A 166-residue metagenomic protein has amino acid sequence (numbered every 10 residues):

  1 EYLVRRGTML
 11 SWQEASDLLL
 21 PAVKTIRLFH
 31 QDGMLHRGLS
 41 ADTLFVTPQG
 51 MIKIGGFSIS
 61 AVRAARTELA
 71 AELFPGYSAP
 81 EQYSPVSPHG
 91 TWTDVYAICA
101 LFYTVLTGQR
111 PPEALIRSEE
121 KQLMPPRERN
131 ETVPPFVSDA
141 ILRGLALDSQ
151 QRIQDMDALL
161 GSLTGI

Functional and structural regions predicted by a protein language model:
E1-L10: AlphaC helix of the protein kinase catalytic domain
L18-L19: Activation segment signature within eukaryotic-like protein kinase domains
A22-M34: Protein kinase catalytic-loop region centered on the HRD/HxD motif
G38: Conserved catalytic-loop position in the HRD/HxD motif
T43-G56: Conserved protein kinase catalytic/activation segment
T67-G76: Activation loop
G76-G165: C-terminal lobe helix-coil module of Hanks-type protein kinase domains
